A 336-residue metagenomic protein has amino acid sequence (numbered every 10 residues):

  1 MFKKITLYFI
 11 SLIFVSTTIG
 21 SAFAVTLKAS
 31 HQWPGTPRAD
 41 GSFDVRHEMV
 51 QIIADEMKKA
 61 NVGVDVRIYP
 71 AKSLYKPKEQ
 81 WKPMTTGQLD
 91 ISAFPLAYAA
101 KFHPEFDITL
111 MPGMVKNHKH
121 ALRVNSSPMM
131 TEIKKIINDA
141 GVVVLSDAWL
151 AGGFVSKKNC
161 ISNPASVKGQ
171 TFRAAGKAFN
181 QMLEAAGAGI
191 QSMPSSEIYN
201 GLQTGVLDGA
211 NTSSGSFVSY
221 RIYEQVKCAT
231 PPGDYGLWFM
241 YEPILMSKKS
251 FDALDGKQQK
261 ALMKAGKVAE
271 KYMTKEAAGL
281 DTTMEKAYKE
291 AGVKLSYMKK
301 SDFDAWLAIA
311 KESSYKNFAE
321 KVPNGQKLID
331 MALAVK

Functional and structural regions predicted by a protein language model:
M1, A24-V25: Absolute protein N-terminus
M1-F9: Bacterial N-terminal signal peptides that target proteins for export
K4, I19, M182-A185: Short, charged, low-hydrophobicity "junction" segments
T17-A24: Sec/Tat signal peptide C-region and signal peptidase I cleavage site
V25-H120, M129, I137-K336: N-terminal secretory/targeting leader peptides
E132: Alpha-helical scaffold segments in soluble metabolic enzymes
